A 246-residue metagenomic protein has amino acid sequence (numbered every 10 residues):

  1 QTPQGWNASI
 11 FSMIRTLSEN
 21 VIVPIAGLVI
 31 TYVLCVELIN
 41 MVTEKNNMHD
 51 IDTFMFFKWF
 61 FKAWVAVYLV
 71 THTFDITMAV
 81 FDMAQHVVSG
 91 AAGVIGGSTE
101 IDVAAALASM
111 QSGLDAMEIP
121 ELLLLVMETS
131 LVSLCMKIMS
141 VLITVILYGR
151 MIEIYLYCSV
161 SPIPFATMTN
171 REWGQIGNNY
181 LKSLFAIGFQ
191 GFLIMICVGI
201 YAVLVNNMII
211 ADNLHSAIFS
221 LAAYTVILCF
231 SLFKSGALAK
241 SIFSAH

Functional and structural regions predicted by a protein language model:
Q1-V29, V42: Binding/recognition "hotspot" determinant
I14-V23, F54, K58-F61, G149 (+2 more regions): Alpha-helical membrane-interface segments at transmembrane helix boundaries
G27, T31-T43, I194-I209: Juxtamembrane "helix exit" motif at the C-terminal ends of alpha-helical transmembrane segments in multi-pass membrane
V29-W64, V160-G174: Hydrophobic transmembrane alpha-helix segments characteristic of membrane transport and insertion machinery
W64-V160, I194-F243: Non-cytosolic segments of integral membrane proteins
F165-K182, I210, S241-I242: Alpha-helical transmembrane segments
Y180-G188, V226, F230: Transmembrane helix-bundle signature of multi-pass membrane transporters/permeases
I187-M195: Hydrophobic alpha-helical membrane segments
